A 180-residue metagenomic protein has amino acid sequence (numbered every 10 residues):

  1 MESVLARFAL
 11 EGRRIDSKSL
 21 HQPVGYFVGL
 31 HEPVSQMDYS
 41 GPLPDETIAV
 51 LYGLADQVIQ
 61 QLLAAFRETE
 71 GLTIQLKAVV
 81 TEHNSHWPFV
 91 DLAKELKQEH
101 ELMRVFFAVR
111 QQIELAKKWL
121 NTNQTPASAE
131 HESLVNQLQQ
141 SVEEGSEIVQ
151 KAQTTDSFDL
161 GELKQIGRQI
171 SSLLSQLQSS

Functional and structural regions predicted by a protein language model:
M1-H21, D56-V80, S128-R168: Extended intrinsically disordered, low-complexity coil regions enriched in Ser, Thr, Gly, Ala and often Pro
R13-Q36: N-terminal beta-loop-helix "entrance" segment that forms/cooperates in small-molecule cofactor or anionic ligand
F27-V34, G53-Q57, P88-K97, K117-Q124: Noncatalytic linker/hinge segments flanking ATPase motor cores
S35-Q60, A64: Short, solvent-exposed interaction modules
A64-A65, E70-Q111, L115: Helix-rich interaction surfaces within compact, conserved domain-sized segments that mediate assembly or partner
A93, H100, K117-L120, Q124 (+2 more regions): A structural signal for well-ordered alpha-helices, especially hydrophobic packing surfaces of coiled-coils
V109-Q139: Amphipathic, heptad-repeat alpha-helical segments
